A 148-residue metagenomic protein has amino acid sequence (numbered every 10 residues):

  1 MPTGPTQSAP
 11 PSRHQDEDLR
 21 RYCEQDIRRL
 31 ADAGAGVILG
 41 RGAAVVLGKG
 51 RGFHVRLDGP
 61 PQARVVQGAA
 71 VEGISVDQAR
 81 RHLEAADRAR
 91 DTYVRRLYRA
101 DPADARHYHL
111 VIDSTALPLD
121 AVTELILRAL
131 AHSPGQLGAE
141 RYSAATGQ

Functional and structural regions predicted by a protein language model:
M1-A35: ATP-dependent small-molecule kinase phosphotransfer cores that center on conserved nucleotide phosphate-binding segments
M1-T3, V45, S75-D120: Small-molecule kinase domains that catalyze NTP-dependent phosphoryl transfer to phosphate-bearing small molecules
R21, L30-D32, G36, P60-Q62 (+2 more regions): Patatin-like phospholipase
Q25, A100-Q148: NTP-dependent small-molecule kinase module
L30, G36, G40-G48, V55: RNA pseudouridine synthases
A43-V45, G59-V65, A116-P118: Conserved nucleotide-binding/hydrolysis micro-motifs of P-loop NTPases
G50-A85: Conserved phosphate-donor/acceptor-positioning beta-strand/loop module used by diverse small-molecule
